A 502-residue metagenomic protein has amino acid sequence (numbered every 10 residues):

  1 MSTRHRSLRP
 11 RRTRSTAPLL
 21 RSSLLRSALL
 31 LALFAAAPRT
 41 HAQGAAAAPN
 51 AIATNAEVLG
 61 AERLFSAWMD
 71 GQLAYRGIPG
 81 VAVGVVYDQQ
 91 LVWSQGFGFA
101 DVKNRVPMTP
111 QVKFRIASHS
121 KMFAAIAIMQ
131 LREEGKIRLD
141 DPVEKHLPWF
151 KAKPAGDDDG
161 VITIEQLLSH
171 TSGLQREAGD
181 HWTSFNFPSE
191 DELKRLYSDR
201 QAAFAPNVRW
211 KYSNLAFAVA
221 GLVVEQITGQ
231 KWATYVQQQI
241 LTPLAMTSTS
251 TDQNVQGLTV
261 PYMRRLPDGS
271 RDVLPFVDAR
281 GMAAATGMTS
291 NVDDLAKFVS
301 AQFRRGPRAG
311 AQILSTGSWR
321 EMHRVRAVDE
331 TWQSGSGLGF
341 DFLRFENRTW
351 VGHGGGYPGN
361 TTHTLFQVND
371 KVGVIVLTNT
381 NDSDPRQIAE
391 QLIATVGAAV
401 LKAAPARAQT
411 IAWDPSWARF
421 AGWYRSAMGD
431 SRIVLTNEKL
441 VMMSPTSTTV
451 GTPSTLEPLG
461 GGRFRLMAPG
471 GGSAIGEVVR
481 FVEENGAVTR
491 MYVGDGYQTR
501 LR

Functional and structural regions predicted by a protein language model:
M1-S22: N-terminal secretory signal peptides that target proteins for export/translocation
S23-A36: Bacterial N-terminal signal peptides
P38-A42: Sec/Tat signal peptide C-region and signal peptidase I cleavage site
Q43-G44, R348, S383-R502: Peripheral terminal and inter-domain segments
N55-I116, K136-R138, W149-K153, D157 (+4 more regions): Short, conserved catalytic-motif segment at the N-terminal edge
F97-V102, P154-T364, V368: Short, surface-exposed loop or secondary-structure junction motifs that flank catalytic or metal-binding residues
G352-H353, H363-T380, M491-V493: Short, well-ordered beta-strand elements
